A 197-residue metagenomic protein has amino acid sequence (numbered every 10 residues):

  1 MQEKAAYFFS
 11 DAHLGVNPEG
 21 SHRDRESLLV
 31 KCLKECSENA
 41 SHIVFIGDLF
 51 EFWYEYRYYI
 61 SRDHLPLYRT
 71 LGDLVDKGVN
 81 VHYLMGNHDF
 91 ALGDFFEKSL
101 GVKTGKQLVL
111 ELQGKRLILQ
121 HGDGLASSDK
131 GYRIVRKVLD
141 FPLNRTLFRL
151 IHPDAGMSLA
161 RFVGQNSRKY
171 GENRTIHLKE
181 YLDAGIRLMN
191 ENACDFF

Functional and structural regions predicted by a protein language model:
M1-Q2, N192: Short basic/glycine-enriched coil/helix segment immediately N-terminal to the Walker B
Q2-A5, F9, L14-L112: Core catalytic region of metal-dependent phosphoesterases/phosphodiesterases, especially metallo-beta-lactamase-like
N17, N39, N80, N87 (+4 more regions): Detector for Asparagine
L29-V30, F50, R57, L67-L71 (+8 more regions): Short, surface-exposed, charged/polar-biased interaction segments
A40-S41, T70-N80, E111-G124, V135-L143 (+1 more regions): Short, surface-exposed, charge-dense and proline/glycine-enriched linear segments
S99-G101, G105, R116-I118, D123 (+2 more regions): Conserved beta-sheet core of the metallophosphoesterase superfamily
G122-D183: Active-site-proximal loop/helix segment associated with metal-binding centers of metalloenzymes
